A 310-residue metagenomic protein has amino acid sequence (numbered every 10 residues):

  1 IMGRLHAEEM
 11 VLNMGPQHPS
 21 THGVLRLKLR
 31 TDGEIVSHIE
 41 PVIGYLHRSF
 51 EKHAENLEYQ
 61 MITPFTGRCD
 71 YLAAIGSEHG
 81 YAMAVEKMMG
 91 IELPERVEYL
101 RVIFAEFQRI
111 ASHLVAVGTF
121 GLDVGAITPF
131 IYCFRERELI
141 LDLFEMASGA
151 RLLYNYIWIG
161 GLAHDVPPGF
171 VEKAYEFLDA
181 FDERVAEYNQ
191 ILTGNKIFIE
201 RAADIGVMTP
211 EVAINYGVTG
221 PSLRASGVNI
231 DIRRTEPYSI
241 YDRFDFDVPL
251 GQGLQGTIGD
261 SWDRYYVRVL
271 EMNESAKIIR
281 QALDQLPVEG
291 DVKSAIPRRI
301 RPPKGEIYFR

Functional and structural regions predicted by a protein language model:
I1-R26, R30-R310: Active-site bordering "gate/hinge" segments that shape substrate access to catalytic or cofactor-binding pockets
